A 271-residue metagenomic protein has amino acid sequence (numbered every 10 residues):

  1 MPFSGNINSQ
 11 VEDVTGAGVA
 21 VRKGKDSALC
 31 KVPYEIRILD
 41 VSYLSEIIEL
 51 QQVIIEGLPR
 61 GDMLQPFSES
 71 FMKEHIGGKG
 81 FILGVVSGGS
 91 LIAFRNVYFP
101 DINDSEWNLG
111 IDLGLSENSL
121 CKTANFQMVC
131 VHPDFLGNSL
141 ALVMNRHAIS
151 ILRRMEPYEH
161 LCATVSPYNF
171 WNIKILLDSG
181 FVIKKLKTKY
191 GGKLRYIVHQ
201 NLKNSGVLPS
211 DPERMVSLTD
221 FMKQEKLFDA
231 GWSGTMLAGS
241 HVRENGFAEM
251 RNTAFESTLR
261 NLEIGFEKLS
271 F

Functional and structural regions predicted by a protein language model:
P33-E49, S217-D220: A short beta-loop-alpha structural element at the N-terminal edge of CoA-dependent acyl/N-acetyltransferase catalytic
I55-D104, K223-K226, L237-R243: Active-site rim helix/loop that mediates acceptor-substrate recognition in acyltransferases
I92-M128: Conserved acyl-donor/pantetheine-binding loop and adjacent beta-alpha core of acyl/acetyltransferases and related
M128-V131, G137-L152, D178: Conserved acetyl-CoA-binding loop-helix of GNAT-fold acetyltransferases
L152-S166: Conserved GNAT acetyl-CoA-binding A-motif
T164, L177-I197, S233-R243: Conserved catalytic-core motifs of GNAT/GCN5-like acyltransferases
N172-L176: Conserved active-site tyrosine of GNAT-family acetyltransferases
K189-V216, R243-F271: C-terminal "cap" of GNAT-fold acetyltransferases
